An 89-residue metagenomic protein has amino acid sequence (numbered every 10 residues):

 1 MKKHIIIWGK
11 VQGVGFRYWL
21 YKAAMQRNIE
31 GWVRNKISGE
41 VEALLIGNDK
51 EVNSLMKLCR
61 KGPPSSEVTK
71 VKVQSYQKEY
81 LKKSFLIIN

Functional and structural regions predicted by a protein language model:
M1-N89: Intrinsically disordered, low-complexity, mixed-charge
